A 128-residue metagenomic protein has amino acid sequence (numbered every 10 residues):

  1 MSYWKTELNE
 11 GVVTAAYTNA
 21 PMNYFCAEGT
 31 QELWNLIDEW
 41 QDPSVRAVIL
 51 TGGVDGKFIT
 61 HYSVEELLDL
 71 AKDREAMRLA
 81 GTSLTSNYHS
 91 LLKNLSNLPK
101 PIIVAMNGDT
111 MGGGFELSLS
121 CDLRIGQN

Functional and structural regions predicted by a protein language model:
M1-T51: Conserved CoA-thioester-binding segment of acyl-CoA-metabolizing enzymes
Y17-P21, A71, M106: Short, histidine-centered active-site or binding-site loop motifs used for metal coordination, general acid-base
Y24, I59, G113: Residues that form or flank phosphate/diphosphate-binding pockets in enzymes that use nucleotide phosphates
E28, E32, N87, N94: Charged catalytic carboxylate motif
G29-T30, Y62-E66, L117-S120: Short, glycine/charged-enriched secondary-structure capping and boundary segments
D38-D42, K72, S96-N97: Residue-level signal for alpha-helix termini/capping positions
G52-S90, T110: Glycine- (often His-adjacent) and acidic-residue-rich active-site loop that binds/positions the CoA thioester
H89-N128: Glycine-rich beta-to-alpha active-site loop
